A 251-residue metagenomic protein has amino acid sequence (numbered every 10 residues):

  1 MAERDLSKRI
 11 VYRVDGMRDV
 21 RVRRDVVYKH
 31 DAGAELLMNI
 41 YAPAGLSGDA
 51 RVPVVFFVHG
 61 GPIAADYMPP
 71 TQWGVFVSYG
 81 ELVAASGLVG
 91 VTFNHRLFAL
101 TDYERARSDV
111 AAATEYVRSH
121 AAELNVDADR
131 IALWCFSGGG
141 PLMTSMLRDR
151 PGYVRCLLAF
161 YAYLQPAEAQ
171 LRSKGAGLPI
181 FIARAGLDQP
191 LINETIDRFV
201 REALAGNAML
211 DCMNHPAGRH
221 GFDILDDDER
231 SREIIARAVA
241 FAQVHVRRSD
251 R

Functional and structural regions predicted by a protein language model:
M1-A50: N-terminal cap/lid segment of alpha/beta-hydrolase-fold proteins
L46-R51, G60-D102: Short substrate-entry loop that stabilizes the transition state in hydrolases
V52, V58, F160, H215-G218: Alpha/beta-hydrolase
V58-G60, R184: The conserved beta1-alpha1 loop
N94, W134-F136, L158-Y161, A183 (+1 more regions): Alpha/beta-hydrolase-fold catalytic nucleophile elbow
A112-S173: Primarily recognizes the serine-hydrolase "nucleophile elbow" in alpha/beta-hydrolase and SGNH/GDSL folds
C156-G206: The feature captures the conserved acid-bearing segment of alpha/beta-hydrolase catalytic domains
A183, D197-V200, L204-R251: C-terminal catalytic histidine-bearing segment of alpha/beta-hydrolase fold enzymes
